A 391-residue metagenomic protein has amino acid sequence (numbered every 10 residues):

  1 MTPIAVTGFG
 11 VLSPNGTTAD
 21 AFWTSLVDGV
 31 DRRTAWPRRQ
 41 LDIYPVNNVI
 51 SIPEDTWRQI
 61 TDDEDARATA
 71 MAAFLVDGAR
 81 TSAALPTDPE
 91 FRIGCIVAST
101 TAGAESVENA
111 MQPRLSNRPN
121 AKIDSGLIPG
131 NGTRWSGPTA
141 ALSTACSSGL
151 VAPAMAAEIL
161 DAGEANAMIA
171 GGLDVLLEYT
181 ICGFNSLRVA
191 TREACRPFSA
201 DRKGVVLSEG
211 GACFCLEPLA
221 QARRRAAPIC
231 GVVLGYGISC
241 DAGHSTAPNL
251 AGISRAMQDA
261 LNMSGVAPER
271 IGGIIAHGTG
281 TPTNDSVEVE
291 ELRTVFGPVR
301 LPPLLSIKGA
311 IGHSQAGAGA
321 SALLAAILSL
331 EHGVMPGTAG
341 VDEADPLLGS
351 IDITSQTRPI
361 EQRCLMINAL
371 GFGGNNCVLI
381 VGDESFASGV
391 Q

Functional and structural regions predicted by a protein language model:
M1, S82-I96, P113-R118, N131-T139 (+7 more regions): Structural signature of cysteine-dependent C-C bond-forming condensing enzymes
M1-D62, A83, A220-V232, L324-A339 (+1 more regions): ACP-dependent fatty acid/polyketide chain-elongation machinery
P3-T7, S25-A35, A190, A194-S264 (+2 more regions): Condensing-enzyme catalytic core mediating Claisen C-C bond formation in acyl metabolism
V6, V30-T144, V175-E178, P268-S286: Conserved beta-ketoacyl condensing-enzyme motif
V6-G8, L26, V76, C95 (+9 more regions): Conserved small-residue
P14, T100-T101, A145, T281 (+2 more regions): Glycine-rich phosphate/pyrophosphate-binding beta-alpha loops
P14, W57-D77, M111-A121, T139-V151 (+4 more regions): Active-site pocket-shaping loop/turn-to-helix segments
A145-E209, F214-L216: Internal metal/ion-chelating core segments
